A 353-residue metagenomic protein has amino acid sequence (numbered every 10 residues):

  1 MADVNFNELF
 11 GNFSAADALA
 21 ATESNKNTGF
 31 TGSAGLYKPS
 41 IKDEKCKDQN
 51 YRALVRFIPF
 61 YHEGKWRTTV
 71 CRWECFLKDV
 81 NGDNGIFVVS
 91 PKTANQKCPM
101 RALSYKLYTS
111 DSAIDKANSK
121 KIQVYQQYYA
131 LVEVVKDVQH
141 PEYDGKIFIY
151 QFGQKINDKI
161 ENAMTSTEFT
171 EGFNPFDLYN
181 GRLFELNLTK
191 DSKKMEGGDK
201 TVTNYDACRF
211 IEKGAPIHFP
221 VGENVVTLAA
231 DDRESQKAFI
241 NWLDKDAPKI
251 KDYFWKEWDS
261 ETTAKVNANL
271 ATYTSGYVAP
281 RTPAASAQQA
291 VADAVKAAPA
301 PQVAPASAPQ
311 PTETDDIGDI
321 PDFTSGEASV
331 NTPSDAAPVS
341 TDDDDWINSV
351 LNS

Functional and structural regions predicted by a protein language model:
M1-E23, W258-S353: Glycine- and charge-rich intrinsically disordered segments
A2-F176, P248-K249, K256-A264: OB-fold ssDNA-binding interfaces and closely related basic DNA-contact patches used across DNA replication/repair
V4, V55, V70, V80 (+16 more regions): Extended aliphatic helical segments
T22, T28-T31, T68-T69, T93 (+12 more regions): Residue-identity detector for threonine
F30-L36, D83-I86, G198-D199, Y277 (+2 more regions): Intrinsically disordered, low-complexity regions
P39, P59, P91, P99 (+12 more regions): Proline-rich intrinsically disordered, low-complexity coils
K136-A290: Compact mixed alphabeta submodule
